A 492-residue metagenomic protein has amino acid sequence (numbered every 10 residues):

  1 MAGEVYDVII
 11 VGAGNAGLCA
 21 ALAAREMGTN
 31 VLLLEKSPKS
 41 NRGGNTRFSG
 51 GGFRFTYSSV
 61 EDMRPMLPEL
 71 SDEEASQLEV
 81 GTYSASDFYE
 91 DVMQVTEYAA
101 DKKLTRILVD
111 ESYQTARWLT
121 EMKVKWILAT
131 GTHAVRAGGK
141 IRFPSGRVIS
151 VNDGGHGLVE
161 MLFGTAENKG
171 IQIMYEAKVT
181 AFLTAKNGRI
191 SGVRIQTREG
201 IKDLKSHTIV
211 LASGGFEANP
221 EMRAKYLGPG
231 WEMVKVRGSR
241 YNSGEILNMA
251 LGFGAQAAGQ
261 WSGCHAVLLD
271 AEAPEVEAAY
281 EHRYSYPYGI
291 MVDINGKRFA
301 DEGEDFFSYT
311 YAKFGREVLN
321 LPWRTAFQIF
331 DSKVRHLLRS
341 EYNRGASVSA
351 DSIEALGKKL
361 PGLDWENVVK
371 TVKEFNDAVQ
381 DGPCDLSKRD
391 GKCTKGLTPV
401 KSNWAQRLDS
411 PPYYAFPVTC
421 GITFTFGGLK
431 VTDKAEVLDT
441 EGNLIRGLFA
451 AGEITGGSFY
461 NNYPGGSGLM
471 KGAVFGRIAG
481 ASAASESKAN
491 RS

Functional and structural regions predicted by a protein language model:
A2-A16, L32: Beta1/beta-strand and adjacent pyrophosphate-binding region of the FAD-binding site in flavoprotein oxidoreductases
E26-R47: Glycine-rich FAD pyrophosphate-binding loop
E74-K140, S352-E374: Rossmann-like flavin
K102-G200, P220-M222, L268-D270, A378-L408: Conserved redox-cofactor binding core of oxidoreductases
A181, N367-S458, N462: A glycine-rich dinucleotide-binding beta-alpha-beta segment and adjacent secondary-structure elements that constitute
T197-G200, L204-D270, L469, I478 (+1 more regions): Glycine-rich loop(s) and the adjacent beta-strand/alpha-helix scaffold that form part
S243, L247-N367: An anion/pyrophosphate-binding glycine-rich loop and adjacent beta-alpha core in soluble alpha-beta enzymes
V318-Y413, S482, E486: Helix-rich C-terminal "cap"/substrate-channel and partner-interaction subdomain that packs against the flavin-binding
